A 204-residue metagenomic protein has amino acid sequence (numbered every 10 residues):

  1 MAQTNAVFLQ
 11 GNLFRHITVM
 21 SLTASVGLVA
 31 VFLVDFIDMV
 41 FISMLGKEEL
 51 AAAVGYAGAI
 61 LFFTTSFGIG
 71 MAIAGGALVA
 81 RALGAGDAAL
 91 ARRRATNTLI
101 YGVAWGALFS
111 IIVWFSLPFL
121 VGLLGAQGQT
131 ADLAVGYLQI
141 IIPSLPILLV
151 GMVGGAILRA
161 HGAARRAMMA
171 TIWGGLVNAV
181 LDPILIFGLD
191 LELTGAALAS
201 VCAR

Functional and structural regions predicted by a protein language model:
M1-S21, V79-P146, V177-V180, I186-R204: Short alpha-helical transmembrane segments in multi-pass integral membrane proteins
G11, E48, I73: Electropositive phosphate-/nucleotide-binding environments in soluble metabolic enzymes
I17, S25-I37, I60-A74, S110-I111 (+4 more regions): Hydrophobic alpha-helical transmembrane bundles that constitute the permease/transmembrane domains of multi-pass
L33-A52, V121-G128, I184-L191: Helix-terminus/linker motif at the lipid-water interface of multi-pass membrane proteins
I42-F62, G128-G136, L193-L198: Interfacial/gating helices of multi-pass transporter permease domains
K47, G76, L117, W173: ATP/adenylate-binding site constellation spanning eukaryotic-like Ser/Thr protein kinases, ABC-transporter
A51-I111, L148-A167: Small-residue-rich hydrophobic transmembrane alpha-helices
G162-M169, L193, A197: Short, non-helical or kinked segments that cap or interrupt transmembrane helices
